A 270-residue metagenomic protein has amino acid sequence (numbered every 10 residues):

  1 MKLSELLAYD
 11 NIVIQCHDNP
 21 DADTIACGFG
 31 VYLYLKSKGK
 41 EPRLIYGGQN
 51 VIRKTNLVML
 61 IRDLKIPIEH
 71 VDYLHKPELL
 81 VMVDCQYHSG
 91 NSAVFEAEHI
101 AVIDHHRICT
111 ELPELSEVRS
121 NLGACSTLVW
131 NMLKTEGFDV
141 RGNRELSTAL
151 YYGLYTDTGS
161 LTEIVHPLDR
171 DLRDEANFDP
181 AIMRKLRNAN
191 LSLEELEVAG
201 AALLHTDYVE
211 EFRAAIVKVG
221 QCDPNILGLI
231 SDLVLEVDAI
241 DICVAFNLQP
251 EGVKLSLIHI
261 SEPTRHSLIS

Functional and structural regions predicted by a protein language model:
K2-N19, F29-S37, T110-G252, I258: A structured phosphate/pyrophosphate-recognition subdomain
N11, E41-R43, L79, E98-H99 (+1 more regions): Residues at the starts of beta-strands that form the adenosine-phosphate
I12-Y73: Anionic-ligand anchoring segments at beta-strand to alpha-helix junctions in alpha/beta enzyme folds, i.e., glycine
C16-D18, G48, L64, V83-Q86 (+4 more regions): Fold-independent oxyanion-binding glycine-rich loops and adjacent beta-strand/coil segments at enzyme active sites
V51-I52, H88, I103, L161 (+1 more regions): Active-site environment of divalent metal-dependent phosphoester hydrolases
M59-L115: Active-site cofactor/cluster-binding pocket
I258-S270: Single conserved hydrophobic/aromatic residue that forms the stacking wall/gate of nucleotide- or nucleobase-binding
